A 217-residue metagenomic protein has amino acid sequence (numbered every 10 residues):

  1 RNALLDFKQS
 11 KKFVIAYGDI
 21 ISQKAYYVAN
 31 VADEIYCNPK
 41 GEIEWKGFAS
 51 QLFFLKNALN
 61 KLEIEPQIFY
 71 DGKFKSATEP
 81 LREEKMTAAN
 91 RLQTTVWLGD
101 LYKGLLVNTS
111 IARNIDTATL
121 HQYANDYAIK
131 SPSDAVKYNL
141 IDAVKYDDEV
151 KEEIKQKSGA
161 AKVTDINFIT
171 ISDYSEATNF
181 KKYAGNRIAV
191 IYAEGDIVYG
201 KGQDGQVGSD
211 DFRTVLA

Functional and structural regions predicted by a protein language model:
R1-D116, H121-N125, I129, K155-A217: Small-residue-centered hinge/linker elements
Y36-C37, I141-D147: Short acidic-hydrophobic, aromatic-tinged amphipathic segments that line or gate anion-handling sites
N125, P132-A135, V144: PDZ peptide-recognition modules
A143, K151-K157: Terminal amphipathic helices with adjacent charged low-complexity linkers/tails
